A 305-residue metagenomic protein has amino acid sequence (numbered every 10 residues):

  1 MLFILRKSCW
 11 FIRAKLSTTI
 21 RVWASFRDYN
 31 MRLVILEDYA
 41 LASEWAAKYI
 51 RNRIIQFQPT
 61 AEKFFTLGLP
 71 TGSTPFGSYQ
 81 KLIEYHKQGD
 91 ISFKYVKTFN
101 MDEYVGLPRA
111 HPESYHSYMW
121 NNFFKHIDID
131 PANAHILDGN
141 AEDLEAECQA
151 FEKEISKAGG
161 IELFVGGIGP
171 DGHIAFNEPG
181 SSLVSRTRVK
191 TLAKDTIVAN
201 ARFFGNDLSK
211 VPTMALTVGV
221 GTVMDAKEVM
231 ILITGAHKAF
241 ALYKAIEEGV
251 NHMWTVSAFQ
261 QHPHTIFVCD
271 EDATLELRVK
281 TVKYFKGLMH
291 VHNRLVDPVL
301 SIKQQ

Functional and structural regions predicted by a protein language model:
I20-L67: N-terminal glycine-/serine-/threonine-rich phosphate-binding loop
F26-N30, I91-L163, T281, F285-H290 (+1 more regions): Ligand-binding beta-strand-loop-alpha-helix segment within the catalytic cores of soluble metabolic enzymes
Q56-Q88: Glycine-rich N-terminal segment of FAD-binding domains in flavoprotein oxidoreductases, spanning the beta-loop-helix
L69-T74, G166-P170, T234: Glycine-rich beta-strand-to-loop/alpha-helix junction loops that act as flexible
Q80-S92, Y115-S117, P179-R188, E248-V250: A glycine- and small-aliphatic-rich helix-loop capping segment at beta-alpha/alpha-beta transitions that lines
G159-V184: Glycine-rich phosphate-binding loop
A175-V220: Class I SAM-dependent methyltransferase SAM-binding "motif I" and its flanking Rossmann-like core
G221, D225-Q305: ATP/nucleoside-binding phosphotransfer catalytic cores, i.e., glycine-rich phosphate-binding loops
